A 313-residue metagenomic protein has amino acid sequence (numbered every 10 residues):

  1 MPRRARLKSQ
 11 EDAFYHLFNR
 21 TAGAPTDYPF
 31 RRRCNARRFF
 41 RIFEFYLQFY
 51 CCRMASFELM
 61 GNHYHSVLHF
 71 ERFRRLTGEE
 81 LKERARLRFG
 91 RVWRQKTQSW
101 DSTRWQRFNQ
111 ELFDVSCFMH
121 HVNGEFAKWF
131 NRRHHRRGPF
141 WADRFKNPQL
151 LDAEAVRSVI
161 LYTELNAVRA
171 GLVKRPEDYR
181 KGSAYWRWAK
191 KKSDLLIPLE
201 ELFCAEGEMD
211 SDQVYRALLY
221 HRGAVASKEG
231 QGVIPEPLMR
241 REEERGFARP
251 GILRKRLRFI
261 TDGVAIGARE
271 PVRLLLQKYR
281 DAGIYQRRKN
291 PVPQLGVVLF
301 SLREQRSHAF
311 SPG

Functional and structural regions predicted by a protein language model:
M1-G313: Short catalytic/metal-binding and nucleic-acid-binding patches
